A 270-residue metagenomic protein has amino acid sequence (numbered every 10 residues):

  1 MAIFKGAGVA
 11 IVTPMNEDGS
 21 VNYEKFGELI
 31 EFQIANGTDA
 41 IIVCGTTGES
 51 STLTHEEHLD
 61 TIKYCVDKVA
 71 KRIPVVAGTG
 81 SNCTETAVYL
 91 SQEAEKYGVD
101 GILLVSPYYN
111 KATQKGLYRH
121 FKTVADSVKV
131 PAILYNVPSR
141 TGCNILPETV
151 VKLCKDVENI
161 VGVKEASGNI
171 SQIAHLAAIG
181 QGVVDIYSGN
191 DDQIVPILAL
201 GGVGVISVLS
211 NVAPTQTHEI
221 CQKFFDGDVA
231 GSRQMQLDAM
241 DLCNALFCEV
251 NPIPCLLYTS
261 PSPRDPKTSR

Functional and structural regions predicted by a protein language model:
M1-G27: N-terminal amphipathic alpha-helix/helix-capping segment at the start of soluble metabolic enzymes
A2-I3, Y23-L134, P138-G142: Active-site beta->alpha loop and helix N-cap motifs at the rims of alpha/beta catalytic domains
G19, Q33, C65, A94 (+5 more regions): Conserved, mostly hydrophobic/aromatic
G142-M240: Catalytic alpha/beta core domains of metabolic enzymes, predominantly
R233-C255: Bilobed periplasmic-binding protein-like "clamshell/Venus-flytrap" ligand-binding domains
Y258-P263: Conserved small/polar residues in nucleotide/adenosyl-binding loops
